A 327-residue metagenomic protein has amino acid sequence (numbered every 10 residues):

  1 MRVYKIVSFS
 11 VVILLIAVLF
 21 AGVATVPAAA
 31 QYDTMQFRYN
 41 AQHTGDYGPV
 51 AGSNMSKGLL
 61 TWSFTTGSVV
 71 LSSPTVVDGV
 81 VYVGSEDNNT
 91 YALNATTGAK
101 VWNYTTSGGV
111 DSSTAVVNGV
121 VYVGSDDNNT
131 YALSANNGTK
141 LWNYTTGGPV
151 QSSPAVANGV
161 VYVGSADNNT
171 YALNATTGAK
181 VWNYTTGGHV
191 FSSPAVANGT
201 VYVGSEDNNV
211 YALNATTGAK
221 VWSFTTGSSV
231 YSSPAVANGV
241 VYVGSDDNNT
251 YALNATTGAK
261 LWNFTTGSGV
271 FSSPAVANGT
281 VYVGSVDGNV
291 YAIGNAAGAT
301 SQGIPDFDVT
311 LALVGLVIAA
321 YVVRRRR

Functional and structural regions predicted by a protein language model:
M1-V12, V323-R327: Positively charged n-region of N-terminal signal peptides that target proteins for export
Y4-V11, L19-G303: Noncatalytic, solvent-exposed loop/strand surfaces of beta-propeller-type extracellular/periplasmic domains
V12-I16, A312-G315: Alpha-helical transmembrane segments of integral membrane proteins
A17-V23, I318-Y321: Hydrophobic alpha-helical membrane-insertion segments, chiefly the h-region of N-terminal signal peptides
D308-R325: A cross-kingdom C-terminal cell-surface attachment/processing module
